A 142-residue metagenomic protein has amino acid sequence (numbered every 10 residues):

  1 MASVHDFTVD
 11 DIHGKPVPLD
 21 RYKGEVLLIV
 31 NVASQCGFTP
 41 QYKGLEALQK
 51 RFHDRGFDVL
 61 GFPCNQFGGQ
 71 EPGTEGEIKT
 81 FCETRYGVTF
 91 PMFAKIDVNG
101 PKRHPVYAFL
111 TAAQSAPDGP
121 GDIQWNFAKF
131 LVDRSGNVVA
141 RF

Functional and structural regions predicted by a protein language model:
M1-F142: Chalcogenol-based redox active-site neighborhoods
